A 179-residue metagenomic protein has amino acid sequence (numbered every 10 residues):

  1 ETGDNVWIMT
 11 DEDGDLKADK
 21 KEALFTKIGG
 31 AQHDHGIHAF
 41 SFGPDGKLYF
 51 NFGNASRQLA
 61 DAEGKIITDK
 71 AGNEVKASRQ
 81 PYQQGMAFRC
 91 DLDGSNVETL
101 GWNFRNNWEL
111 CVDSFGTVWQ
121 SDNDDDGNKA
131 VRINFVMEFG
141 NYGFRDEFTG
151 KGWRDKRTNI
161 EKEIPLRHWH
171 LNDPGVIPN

Functional and structural regions predicted by a protein language model:
E1-N179: Beta-propeller domains with acidic blade repeats across secreted/periplasmic ectodomains and cytosolic WD/CNH propellers
